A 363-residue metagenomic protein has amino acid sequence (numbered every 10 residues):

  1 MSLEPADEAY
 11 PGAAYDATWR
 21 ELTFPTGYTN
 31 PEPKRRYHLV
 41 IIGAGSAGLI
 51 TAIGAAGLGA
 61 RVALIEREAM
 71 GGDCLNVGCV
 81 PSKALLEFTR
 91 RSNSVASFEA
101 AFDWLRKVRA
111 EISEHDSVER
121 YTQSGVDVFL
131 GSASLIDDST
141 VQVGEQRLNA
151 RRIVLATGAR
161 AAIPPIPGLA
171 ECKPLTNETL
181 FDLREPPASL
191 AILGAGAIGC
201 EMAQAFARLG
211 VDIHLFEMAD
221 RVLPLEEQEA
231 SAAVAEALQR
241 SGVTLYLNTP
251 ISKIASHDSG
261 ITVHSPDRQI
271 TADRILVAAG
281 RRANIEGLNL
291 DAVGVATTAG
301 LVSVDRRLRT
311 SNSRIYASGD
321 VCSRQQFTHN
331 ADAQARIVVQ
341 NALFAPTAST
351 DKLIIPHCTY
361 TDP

Functional and structural regions predicted by a protein language model:
S2-L49, E227, R240, I251-S252 (+3 more regions): Mid-to-C-terminal Rossmann-like scaffold of FAD/NAD(P)H-dependent oxidoreductases
S2-R35, C74-V77, P81-R147, E226-S252: N-terminal Rossmann-like dinucleotide/flavin-binding domain of flavoprotein oxidoreductases that bind FAD/FMN
T18-G27, C79, T157-D212, F216 (+3 more regions): Glycine-rich dinucleotide-binding loop and its adjacent helix/turn
Y37-L64, G199-R208: N-terminal Rossmann-like FAD-binding beta1-loop-alpha1 element of flavoenzymes
V40-I42, A133, L148-G158, I192-L193 (+3 more regions): Short hydrophobic core segments
A56-L75, V211-V222: Glycine-rich FAD pyrophosphate-binding loop
K107-E114, F181-D182, P187-A191, A197-G260 (+3 more regions): Rossmann-like dinucleotide-binding cores of NAD(P)H-dependent redox enzymes
A170-P186, I270-P346: FAD-site-proximal beta/loop scaffold in flavoenzymes
